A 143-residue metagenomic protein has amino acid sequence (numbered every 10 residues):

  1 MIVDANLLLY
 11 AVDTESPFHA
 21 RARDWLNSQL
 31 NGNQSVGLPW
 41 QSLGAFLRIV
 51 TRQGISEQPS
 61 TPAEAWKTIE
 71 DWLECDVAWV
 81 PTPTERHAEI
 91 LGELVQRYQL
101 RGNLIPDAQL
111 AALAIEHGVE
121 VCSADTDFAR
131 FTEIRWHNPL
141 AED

Functional and structural regions predicted by a protein language model:
M1-I2, N6-L38, Q53-K67, D143: Short, well-structured N-terminal submotif of metal-dependent ribonuclease cores
D4, D107, D125: Acidic active-site catalytic centers that drive phospho-/nucleotidyl reactions and related ester hydrolyses
N6-L7, G44, A108-Q109: Active-site phosphate/pyrophosphate-handling residues
L30, L73, I115: Anion (oxyanion) recognition and catalysis
G37-W40, A124: Short beta-strand segments at enzyme active-site cores
V77-C122: Active-site neighborhoods of divalent-metal-dependent phosphate/nucleic-acid chemistry enzymes
A111-D143: Acidic, PIN/NYN-like endoribonuclease modules and their adjacent C-terminal/linker elements
